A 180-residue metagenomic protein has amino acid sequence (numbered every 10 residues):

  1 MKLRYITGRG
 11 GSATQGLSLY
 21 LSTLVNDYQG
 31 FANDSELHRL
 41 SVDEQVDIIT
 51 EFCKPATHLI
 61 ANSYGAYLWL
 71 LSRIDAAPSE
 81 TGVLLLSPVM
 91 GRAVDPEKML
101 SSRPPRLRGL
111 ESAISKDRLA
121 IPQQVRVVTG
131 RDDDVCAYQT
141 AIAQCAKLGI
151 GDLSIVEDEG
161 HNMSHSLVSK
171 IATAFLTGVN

Functional and structural regions predicted by a protein language model:
M1-P55: Active-site catalytic motif of lipid deacylating hydrolases and related acyltransferases
T14-Q15, D134-T140, S164: Conserved alpha/beta-hydrolase "acid-adjacent" motif
F31-D34, S154-G160: Short glycine-rich catalytic loops that host catalytic nucleophiles or stabilize transition states across multiple
R39-L40, E159-V168: Catalytic histidine-centered segment of alpha/beta-hydrolase-like enzymes
I60-L70: Gly/Ala-rich beta-loop-alpha elbow adjacent to hydrolase catalytic centers
P78-A93: A conserved short beta-strand
K98-R118: Active-site nucleophile elbow and catalytic-triad environment of alpha/beta-hydrolase enzymes
I121-P122, R126-T129, D133: Short beta-strand/loop motif that positions the catalytic acidic residue of the alpha/beta-hydrolase fold
